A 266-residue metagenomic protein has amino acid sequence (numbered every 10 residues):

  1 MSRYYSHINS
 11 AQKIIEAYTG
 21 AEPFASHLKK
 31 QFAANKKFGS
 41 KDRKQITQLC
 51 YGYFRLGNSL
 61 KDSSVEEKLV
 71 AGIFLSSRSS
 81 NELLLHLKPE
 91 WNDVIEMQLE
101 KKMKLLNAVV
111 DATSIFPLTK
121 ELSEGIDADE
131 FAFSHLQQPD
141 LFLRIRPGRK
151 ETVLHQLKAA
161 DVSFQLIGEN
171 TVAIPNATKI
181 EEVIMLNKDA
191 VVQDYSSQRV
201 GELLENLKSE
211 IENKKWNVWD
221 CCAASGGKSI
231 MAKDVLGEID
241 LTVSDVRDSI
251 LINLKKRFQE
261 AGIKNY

Functional and structural regions predicted by a protein language model:
M1-Y266: S-adenosylmethionine
